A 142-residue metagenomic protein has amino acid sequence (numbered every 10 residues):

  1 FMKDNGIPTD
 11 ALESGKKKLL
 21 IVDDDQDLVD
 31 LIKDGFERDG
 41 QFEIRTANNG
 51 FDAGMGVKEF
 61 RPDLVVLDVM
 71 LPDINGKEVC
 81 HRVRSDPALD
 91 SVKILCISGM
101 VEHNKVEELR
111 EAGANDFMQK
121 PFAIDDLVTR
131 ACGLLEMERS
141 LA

Functional and structural regions predicted by a protein language model:
F1-K18, D125-A142: Non-catalytic signal-transmission and effector/linker regions of two-component phosphorelay proteins
Q26-R45: Two-component/phosphorelay signaling modules centered on CheY-like receiver
V29, P72, D90, E102: The feature encodes the CheY-like receiver
K33, E78, V101-D116, T129: Alpha4 helix (beta4-alpha4-beta5 surface) of REC/receiver domains from two-component response regulators
N49-D52, N75-E78: Acidic catalytic/metal-coordinating carboxylates
F60-V66, L71: Active-site beta3 strand of CheY-like receiver
K120: A Lys-centered signature of the CheY-like receiver
